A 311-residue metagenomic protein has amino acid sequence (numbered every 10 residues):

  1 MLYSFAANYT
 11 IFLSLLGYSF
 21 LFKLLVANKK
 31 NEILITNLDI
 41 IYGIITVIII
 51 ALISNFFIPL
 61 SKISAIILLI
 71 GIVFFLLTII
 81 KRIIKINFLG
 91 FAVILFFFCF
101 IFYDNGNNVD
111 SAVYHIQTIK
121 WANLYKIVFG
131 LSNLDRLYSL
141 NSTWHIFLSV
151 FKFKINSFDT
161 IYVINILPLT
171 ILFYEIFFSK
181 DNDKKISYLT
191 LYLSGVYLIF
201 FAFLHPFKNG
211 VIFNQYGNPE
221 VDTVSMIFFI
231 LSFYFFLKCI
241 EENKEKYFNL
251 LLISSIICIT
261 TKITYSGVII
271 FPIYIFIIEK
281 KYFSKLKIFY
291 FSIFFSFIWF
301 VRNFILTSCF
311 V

Functional and structural regions predicted by a protein language model:
M1-I84: Membrane-embedded, hydrophobic transmembrane alpha-helices
L2, A6, T160-L167, F201-V224: Membrane-embedded glycan-lipid processing machinery
A51-N55, Y247-I263, G267-Y274, F294 (+1 more regions): Membrane-interface alpha helices of multi-pass inner-membrane proteins
L60-S64, I83-G90, K185-L189, K246 (+1 more regions): Membrane-interfacial entry segments at the cytosolic side of transmembrane helices
I72-I83, V268-I293: Perimembrane helix-loop-helix junctions
C99-S194, N214-Y216: Active-site lumenal/periplasmic loops and adjacent helix-entry segments of GT-C-fold, multi-pass membrane
Y103-G106, F147, L286-V311: Membrane-lumen/periplasm interface segments of specific transmembrane helices in polyprenyl phosphate-linked
V224, F229-F248: Membrane-interface transmembrane helices that cradle and orient dolichyl/undecaprenyl
